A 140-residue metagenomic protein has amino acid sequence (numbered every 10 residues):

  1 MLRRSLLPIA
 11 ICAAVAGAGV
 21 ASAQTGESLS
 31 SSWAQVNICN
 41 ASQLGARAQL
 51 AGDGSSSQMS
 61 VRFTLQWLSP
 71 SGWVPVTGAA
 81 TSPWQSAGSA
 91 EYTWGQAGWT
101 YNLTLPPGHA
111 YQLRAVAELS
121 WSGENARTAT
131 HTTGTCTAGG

Functional and structural regions predicted by a protein language model:
L2-P8, C12, G19-G140: Low-complexity, Ser/Thr/Pro-rich intrinsically disordered linker/stalk segments at domain junctions
